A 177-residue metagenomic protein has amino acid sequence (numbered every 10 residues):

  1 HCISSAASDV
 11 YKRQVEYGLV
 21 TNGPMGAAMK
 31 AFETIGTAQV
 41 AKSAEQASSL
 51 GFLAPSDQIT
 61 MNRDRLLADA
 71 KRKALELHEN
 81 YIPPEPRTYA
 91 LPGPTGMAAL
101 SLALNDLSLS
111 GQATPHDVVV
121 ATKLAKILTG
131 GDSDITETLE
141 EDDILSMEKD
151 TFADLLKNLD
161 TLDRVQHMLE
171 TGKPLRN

Functional and structural regions predicted by a protein language model:
H1-A7, Y11: Single conserved hydrophobic/aromatic residue that forms the stacking wall/gate of nucleotide- or nucleobase-binding
V15-T34, A38-Q39, S43, P55-D57 (+1 more regions): Intrinsically disordered, low-complexity segments enriched in small/flexible residues
